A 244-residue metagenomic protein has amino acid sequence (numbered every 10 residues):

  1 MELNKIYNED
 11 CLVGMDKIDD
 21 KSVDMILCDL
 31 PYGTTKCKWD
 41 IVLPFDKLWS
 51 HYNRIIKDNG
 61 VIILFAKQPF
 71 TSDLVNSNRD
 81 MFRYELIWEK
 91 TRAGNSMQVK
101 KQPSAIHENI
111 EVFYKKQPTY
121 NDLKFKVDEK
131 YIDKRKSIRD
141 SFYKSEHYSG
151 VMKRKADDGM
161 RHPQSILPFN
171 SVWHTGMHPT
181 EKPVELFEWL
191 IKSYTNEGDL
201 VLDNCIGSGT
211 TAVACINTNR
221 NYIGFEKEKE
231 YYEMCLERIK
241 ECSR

Functional and structural regions predicted by a protein language model:
E2-G224, E230-M234, R244: Core catalytic lobe of class I
I239: Conserved hydrophobic residues forming the short capping helix/wall of the S-adenosyl-L-methionine
